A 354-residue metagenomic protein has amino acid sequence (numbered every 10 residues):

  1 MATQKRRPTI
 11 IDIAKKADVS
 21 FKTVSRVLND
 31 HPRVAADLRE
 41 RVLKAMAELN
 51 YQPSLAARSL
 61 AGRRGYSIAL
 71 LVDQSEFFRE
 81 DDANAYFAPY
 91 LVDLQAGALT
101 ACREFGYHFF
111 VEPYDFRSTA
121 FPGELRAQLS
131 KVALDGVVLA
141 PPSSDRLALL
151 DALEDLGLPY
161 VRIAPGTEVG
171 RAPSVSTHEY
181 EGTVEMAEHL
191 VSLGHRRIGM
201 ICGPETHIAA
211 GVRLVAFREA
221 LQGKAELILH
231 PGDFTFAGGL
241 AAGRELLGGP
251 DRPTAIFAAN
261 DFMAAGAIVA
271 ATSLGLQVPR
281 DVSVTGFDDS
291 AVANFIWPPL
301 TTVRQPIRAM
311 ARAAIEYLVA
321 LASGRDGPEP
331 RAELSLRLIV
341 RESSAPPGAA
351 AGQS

Functional and structural regions predicted by a protein language model:
M1-S67, A345, A349-S354: N-terminal helix-turn-helix DNA-binding module of bacterial transcription factors
M1-T3, D12, K16, A47-E48 (+4 more regions): Bacterial carbohydrate/catabolite-sensing allosteric modules
Q4, Y51-E124: Amphipathic helical "hinge" segments at domain boundaries
R39, L71, L125-Q128, L153 (+2 more regions): Short low-complexity, flexible loop/linker segments enriched in glycine and/or proline with clustered acidic
V72, P141, N260: Glycine-rich, N-terminal phosphate-binding loop of Rossmann-like dinucleotide-binding domains
T119-L134, L240-D251: Short, well-structured alpha-helical segments in soluble
R126, S144-D145: Extended catalytic core of nucleotide-activated donor transferases of GT-like folds
D135-P142: A glycine-rich helix N-cap at a beta->alpha junction
